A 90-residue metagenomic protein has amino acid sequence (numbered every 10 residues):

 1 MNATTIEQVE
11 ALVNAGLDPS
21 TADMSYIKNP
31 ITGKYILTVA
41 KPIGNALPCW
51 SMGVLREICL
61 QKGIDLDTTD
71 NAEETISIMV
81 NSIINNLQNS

Functional and structural regions predicted by a protein language model:
M1-S90: Glycine-rich anion-binding surface patch
